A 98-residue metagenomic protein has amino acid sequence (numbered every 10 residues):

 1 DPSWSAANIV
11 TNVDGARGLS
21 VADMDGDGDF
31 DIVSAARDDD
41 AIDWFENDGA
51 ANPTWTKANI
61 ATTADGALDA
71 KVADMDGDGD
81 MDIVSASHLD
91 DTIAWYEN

Functional and structural regions predicted by a protein language model:
D1-D14, E46-D65, E97: Blade-edge motifs of beta-propeller repeat domains
P2-S3, H88-T92: Thr-biased low-complexity repeat/linker tracts and other Thr-enriched repetitive architectures
R17-M24, L68-M75, E97: Beta-propeller blade termini
A22-D29, D48-G49, A73-D80: Calcium-coordinating acidic loop motifs
I32-A36, I83-S87: Hydrophobic beta-strand segments that make up the repeating blades of beta-propeller and related beta-repeat
A41-F45, T92-Y96: A short loop-to-beta-strand structural motif that recurs across blades of beta-propeller domains
